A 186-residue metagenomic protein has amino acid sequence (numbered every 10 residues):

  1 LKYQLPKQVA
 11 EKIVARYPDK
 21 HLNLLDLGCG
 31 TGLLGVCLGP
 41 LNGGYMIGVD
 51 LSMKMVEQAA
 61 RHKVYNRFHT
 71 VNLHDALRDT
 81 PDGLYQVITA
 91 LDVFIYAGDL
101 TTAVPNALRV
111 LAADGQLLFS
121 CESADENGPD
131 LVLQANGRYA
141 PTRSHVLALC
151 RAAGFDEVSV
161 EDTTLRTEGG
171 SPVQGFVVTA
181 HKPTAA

Functional and structural regions predicted by a protein language model:
K2-L22: Conserved alpha-helix/loop element of class I SAM-dependent methyltransferases that forms part of the SAM/SAH-binding
L25, T31-L77: Class I SAM-dependent methyltransferase SAM/SAH-binding core
R78-I88: A short acidic, Gly/Pro-enriched loop at the edge of an enzyme's catalytic core that lines a small-molecule cofactor
Q86-L100: A short SAM/SAH-binding and catalytic strip from SAM-dependent methyltransferases
T101-A113: A short glycine-rich, Lys/Arg-flanked "PGG" loop and its adjoining helix->strand segment in the class I
F119-R138: Short, glycine-/aromatic-enriched active-site segment of Class I SAM-dependent methyltransferases
R138-A153: Short alpha-helix
R166-A186: Core SAM-dependent methyltransferase catalytic element
